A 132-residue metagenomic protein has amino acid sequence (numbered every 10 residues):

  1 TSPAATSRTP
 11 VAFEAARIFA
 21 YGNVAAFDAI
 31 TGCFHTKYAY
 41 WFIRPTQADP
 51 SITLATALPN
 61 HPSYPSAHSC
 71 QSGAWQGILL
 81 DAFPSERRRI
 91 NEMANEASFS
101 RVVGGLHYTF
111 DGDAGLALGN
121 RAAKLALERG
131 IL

Functional and structural regions predicted by a protein language model:
T1-L132: Hydrophobic alpha-helical bundle signature of multipass membrane enzymes
